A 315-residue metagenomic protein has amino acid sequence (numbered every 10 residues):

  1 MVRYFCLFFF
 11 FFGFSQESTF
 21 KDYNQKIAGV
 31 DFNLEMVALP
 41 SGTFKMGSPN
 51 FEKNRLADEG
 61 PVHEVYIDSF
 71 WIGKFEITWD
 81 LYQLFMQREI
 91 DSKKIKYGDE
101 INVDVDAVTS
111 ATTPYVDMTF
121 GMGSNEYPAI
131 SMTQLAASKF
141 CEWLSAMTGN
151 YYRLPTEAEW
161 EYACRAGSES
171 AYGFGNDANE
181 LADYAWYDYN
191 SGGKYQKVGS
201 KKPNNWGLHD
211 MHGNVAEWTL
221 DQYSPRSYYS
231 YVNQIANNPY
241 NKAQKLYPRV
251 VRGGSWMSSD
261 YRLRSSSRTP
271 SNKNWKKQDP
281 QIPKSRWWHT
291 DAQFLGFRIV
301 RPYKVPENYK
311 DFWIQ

Functional and structural regions predicted by a protein language model:
Y4-G13: Sec-dependent N-terminal signal peptides
S18-A38: GGW-centered surface loops in extracellular recognition modules
L34, N150-Y151, P203-W206: Short loop/turn microsegments at loop-to-beta-strand junctions
A38, T43, E64, P114 (+6 more regions): Conserved beta-strand positions that form and line the central face of beta-propeller blades
M46-K53, Y66-F174, L220-Y228, R301-Q315: Active-site microenvironments of metalloenzymes and redox enzymes
E52-V65, S168-E169, S191-K194, V215-Q315: Surface-exposed recognition segments
D177-A182: Short, surface-exposed glycine/acidic/tryptophan-bearing loops
A185-H212, K242-K245: Short, well-ordered junction/capping motifs at the entry into regular secondary structure
